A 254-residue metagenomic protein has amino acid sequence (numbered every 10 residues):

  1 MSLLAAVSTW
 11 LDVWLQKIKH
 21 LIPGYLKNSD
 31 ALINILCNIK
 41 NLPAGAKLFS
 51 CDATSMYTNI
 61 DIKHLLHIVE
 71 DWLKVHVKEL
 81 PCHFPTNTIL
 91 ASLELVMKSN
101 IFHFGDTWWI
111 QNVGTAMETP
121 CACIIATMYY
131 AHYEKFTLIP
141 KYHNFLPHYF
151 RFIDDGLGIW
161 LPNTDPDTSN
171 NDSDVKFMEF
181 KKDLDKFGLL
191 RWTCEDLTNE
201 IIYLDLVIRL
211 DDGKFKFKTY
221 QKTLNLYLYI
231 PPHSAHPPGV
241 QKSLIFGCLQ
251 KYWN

Functional and structural regions predicted by a protein language model:
M1-N254: Charged structural interfaces that engage phosphate-rich ligands and support phosphoryl-transfer chemistry
